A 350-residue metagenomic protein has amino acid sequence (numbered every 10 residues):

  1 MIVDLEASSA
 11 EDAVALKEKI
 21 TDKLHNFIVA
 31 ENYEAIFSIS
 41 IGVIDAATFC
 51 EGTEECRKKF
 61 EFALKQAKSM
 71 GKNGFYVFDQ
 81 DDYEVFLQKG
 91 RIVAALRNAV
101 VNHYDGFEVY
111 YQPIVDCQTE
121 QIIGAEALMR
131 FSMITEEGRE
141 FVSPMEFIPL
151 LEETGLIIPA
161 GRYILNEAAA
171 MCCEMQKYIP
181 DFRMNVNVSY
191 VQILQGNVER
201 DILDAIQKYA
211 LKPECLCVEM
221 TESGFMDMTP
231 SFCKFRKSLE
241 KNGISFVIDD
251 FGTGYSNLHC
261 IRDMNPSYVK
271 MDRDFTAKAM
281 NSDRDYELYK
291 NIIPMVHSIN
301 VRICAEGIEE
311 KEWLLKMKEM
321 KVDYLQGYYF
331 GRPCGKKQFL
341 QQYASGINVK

Functional and structural regions predicted by a protein language model:
M1-G90: Cyclic-dinucleotide signaling modules
D4, I134-E137, S189-G196, C215-P230 (+1 more regions): EAL-family c-di-GMP phosphodiesterase catalytic domain
L16, I20, L24, C56-A63 (+6 more regions): Structural preference for long, well-ordered alpha-helical segments in enzyme cores
T21, H25, C172-Q176, I206-Q207 (+3 more regions): Surface-exposed amphipathic alpha-helices with a cationic face
A35-S40, F107, A125, F182-M184 (+1 more regions): PAS and PAS-like sensory/regulatory domains
A47, F62-E108, Q118, L150-I157 (+4 more regions): C-di-GMP signaling machinery
Q88-L150, N187, I248, A305 (+1 more regions): Active-site core of bacterial EAL-family cyclic-dinucleotide phosphodiesterase domains
T119-I123, T154-F232, G307: Catalytic core of bacterial c-di-GMP phosphodiesterases, primarily the EAL and HD-GYP domains, capturing alpha-helical
